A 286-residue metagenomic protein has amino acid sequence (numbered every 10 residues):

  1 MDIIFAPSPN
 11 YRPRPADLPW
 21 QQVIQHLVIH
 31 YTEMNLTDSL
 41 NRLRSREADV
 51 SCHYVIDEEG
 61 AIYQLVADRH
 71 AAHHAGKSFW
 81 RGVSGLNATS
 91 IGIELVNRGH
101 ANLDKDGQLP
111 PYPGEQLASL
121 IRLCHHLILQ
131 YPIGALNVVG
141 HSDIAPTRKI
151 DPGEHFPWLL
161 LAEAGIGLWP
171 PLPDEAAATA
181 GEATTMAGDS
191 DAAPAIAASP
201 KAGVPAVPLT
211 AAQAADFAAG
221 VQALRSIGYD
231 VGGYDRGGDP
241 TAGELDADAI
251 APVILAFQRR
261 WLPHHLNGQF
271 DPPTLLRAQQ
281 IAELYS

Functional and structural regions predicted by a protein language model:
M1-L136: Active-site-adjacent loop/helix surface patches within enzyme catalytic domains that shape the substrate-binding cleft
H100-N102, P146-I150: Short, well-ordered, mixed-charge alpha-helical segments that flank or form enzyme active sites
P110-P111, I144, V207-P208: Short, contiguous strand/loop micro-motifs
L117-P132, R148-S286: Cell-envelope/ECM-targeting effectors and their regulatory/trafficking segments
I133-R148: Acidic/histidine-rich, metal-coordinating catalytic segments
